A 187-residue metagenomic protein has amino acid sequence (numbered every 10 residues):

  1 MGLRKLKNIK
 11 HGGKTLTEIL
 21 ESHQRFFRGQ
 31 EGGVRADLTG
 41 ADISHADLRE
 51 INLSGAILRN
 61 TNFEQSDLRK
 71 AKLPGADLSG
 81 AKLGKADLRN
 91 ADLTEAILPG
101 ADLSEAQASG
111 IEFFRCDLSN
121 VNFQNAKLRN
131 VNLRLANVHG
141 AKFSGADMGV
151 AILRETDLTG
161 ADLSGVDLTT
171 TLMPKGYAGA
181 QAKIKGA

Functional and structural regions predicted by a protein language model:
M1-G2: Long, contiguous interaction/recruitment modules in multidomain scaffold/adaptor proteins
K5-E18, Q24, R28-A187: Tandem repeat scaffolds
